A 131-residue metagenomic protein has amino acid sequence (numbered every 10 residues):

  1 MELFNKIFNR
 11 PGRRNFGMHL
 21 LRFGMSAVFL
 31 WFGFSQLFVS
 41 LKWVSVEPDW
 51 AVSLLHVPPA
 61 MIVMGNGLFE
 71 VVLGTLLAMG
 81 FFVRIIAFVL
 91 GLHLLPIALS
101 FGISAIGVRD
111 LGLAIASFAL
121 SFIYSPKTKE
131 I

Functional and structural regions predicted by a protein language model:
M1-L41, H56-V72, A78-I131: Extended, low-polarity transmembrane helix blocks
S45-P58: Perimembrane loop-to-helix junctions flanking transmembrane segments
